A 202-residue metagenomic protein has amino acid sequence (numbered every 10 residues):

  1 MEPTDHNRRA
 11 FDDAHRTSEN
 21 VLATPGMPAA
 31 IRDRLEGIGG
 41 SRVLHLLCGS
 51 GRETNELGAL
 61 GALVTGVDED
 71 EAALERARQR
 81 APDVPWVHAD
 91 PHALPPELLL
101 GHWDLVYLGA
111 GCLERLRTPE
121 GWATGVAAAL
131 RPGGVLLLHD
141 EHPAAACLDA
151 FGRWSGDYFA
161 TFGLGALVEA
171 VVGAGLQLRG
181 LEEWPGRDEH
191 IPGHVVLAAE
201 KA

Functional and structural regions predicted by a protein language model:
M1-G39, R52, E56, R76: Conserved class I S-adenosyl-L-methionine
G39-G49: Conserved class I S-adenosyl-L-methionine
S50-L94: Class I SAM-dependent methyltransferase SAM/SAH-binding core
P96-V106: A short acidic, Gly/Pro-enriched loop at the edge of an enzyme's catalytic core that lines a small-molecule cofactor
D104-P119: A short SAM/SAH-binding and catalytic strip from SAM-dependent methyltransferases
E120-P132: A short glycine-rich, Lys/Arg-flanked "PGG" loop and its adjoining helix->strand segment in the class I
V135-F159: Conserved class I S-adenosyl-L-methionine
A160-G175: Short alpha-helix
